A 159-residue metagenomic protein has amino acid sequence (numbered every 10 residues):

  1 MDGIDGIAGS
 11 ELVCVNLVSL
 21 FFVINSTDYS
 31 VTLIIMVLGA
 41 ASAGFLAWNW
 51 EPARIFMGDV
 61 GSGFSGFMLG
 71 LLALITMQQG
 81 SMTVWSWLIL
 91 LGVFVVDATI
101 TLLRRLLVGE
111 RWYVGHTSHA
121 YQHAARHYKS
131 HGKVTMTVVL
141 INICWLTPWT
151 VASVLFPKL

Functional and structural regions predicted by a protein language model:
A8-L159: Alpha-helical transmembrane segments
